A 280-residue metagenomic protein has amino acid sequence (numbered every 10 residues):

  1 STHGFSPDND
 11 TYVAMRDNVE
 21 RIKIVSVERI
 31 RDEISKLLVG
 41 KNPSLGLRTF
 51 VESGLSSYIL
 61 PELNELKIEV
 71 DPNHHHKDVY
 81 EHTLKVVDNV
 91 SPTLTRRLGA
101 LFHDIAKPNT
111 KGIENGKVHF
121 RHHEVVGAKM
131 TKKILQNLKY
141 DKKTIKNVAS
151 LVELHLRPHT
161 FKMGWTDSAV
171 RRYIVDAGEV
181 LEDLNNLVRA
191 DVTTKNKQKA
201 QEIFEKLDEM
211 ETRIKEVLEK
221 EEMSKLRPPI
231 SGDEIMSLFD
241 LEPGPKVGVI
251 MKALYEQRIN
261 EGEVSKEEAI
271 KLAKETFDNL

Functional and structural regions predicted by a protein language model:
S1-L101, I105-H122, V126-Y140, S231 (+6 more regions): Glycine- and charge-enriched loop/helix tracts that form the active or gating conduit in phosphate/cation-handling
R16-E20, N115-H119, I174-V175, K215-E221 (+1 more regions): A ubiquitous short alpha-helical element
S56, L156-R157, M236, L241: Core structural elements
E69-D78, L84-D88, Y140-F204: Histidine/acidic-rich helix-loop-helix segments that form or flank divalent-metal centers in metalloenzyme catalytic
S91, L101, A106, T110 (+11 more regions): Hydrophobic alpha-helix feature that most strongly marks membrane-spanning transmembrane helices and their immediate
T93-R97, A149, E179-L187, E205 (+2 more regions): Active-site lining segments that contact anionic ligands and/or coordinate catalytic metals
K162-M163, N196-L280: Terminal helices and disordered tails flanking the catalytic cores of nucleotide-processing hydrolases
